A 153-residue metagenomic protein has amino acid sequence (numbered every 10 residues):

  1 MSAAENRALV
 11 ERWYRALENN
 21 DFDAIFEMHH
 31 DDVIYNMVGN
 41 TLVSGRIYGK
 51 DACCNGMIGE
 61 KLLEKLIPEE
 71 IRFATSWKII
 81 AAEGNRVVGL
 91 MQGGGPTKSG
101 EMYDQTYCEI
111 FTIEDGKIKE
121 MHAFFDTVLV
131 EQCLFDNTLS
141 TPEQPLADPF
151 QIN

Functional and structural regions predicted by a protein language model:
S2-E5, K61-N153: A beta-strand edge to alpha-helix "cap/lid" segment located at domain peripheries
A3-D21, M28: Short, aromatic-enriched amphipathic alpha-helices that serve as compact interaction elements
V10-W13, I25-F26, V33, C53 (+3 more regions): Hydrophobic pocket/interface hotspot
H30-R86: A solvent-exposed, acidic/Ser-Thr-rich amphipathic alpha-helical stretch
